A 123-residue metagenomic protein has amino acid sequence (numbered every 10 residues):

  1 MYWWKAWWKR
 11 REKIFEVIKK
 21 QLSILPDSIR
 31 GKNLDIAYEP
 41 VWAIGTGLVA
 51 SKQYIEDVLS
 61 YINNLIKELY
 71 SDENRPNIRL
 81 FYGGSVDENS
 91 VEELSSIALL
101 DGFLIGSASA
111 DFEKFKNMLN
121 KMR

Functional and structural regions predicted by a protein language model:
M1-Y70, N74: Active-site rim beta-loop-alpha module in soluble metabolic enzymes
W3-A6, V41-A43, L80-D87, A108: Active-site beta-loop-alpha junctions enriched in small/polar residues
K9, N89, E113: Residues that form or flank phosphate/diphosphate-binding pockets in enzymes that use nucleotide phosphates
K32, I97-A98: Acidic-histidine catalytic/liganding microenvironments
L34-Y38, P76-G84, D101-I105: Hydrophobic faces of well-ordered beta-strands that scaffold small-molecule active sites in alpha/beta enzyme cores
G47-L48, S85, L99-M118: Glycine-rich phosphate-binding active-site loops on the catalytic face of alpha/beta enzymes
E88-S95: Short, acidic/polar
N120-R123: Generic C-terminal helix-cap and adjacent flexible tail
